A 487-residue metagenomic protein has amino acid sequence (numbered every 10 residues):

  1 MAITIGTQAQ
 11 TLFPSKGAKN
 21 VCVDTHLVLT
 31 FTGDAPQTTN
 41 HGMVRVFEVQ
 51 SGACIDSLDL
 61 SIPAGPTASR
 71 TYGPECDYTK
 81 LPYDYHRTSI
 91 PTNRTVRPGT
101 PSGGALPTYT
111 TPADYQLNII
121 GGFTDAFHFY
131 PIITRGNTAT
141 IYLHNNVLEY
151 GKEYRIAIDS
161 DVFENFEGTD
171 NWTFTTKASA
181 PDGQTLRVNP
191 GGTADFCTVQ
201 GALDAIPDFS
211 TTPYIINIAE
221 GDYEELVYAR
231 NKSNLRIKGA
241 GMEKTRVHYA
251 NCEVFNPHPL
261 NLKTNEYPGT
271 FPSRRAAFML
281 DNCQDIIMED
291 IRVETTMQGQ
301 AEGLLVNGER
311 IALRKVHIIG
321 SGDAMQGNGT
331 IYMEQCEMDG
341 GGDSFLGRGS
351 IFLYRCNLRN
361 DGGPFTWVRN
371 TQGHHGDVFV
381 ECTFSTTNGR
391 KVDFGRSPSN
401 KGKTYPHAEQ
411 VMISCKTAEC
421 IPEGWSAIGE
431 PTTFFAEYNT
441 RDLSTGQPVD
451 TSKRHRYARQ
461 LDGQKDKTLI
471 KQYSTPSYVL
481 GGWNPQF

Functional and structural regions predicted by a protein language model:
I5-A180: Acidic, low-complexity Ser/Thr/Gly/Pro-rich repeat segments typical of extracellular/periplasmic and surface-exposed
K177-T193, C197-F487: Sequence-level preference for short, compositionally simple segments enriched in small aliphatic or small polar residues
